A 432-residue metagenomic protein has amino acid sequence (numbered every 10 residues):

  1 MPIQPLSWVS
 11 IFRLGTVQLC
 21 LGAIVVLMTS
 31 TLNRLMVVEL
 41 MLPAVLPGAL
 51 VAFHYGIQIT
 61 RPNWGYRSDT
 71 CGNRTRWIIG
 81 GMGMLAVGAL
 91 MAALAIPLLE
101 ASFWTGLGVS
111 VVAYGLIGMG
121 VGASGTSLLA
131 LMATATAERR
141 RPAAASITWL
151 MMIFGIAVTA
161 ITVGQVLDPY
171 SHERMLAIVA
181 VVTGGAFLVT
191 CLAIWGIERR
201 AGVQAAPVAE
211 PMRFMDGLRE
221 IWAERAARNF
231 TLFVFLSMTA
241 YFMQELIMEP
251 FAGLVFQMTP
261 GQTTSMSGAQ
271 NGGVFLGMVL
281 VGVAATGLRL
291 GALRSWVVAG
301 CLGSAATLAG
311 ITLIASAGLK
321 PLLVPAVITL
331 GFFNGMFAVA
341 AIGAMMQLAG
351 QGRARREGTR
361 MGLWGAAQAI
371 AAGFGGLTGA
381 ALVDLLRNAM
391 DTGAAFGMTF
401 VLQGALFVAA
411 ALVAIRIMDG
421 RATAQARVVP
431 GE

Functional and structural regions predicted by a protein language model:
M1-W8, E198-T231, V255, V428-E432: Juxtamembrane intracellular "pre-TM" segments in multi-pass secondary transporters
S30-V45, L246-T263, D384: Short amphipathic helix-loop junctions that connect adjacent transmembrane helices in Major Facilitator Superfamily/SLC
I57-Q58, P142-L167, W364-T378: Glycine-rich segments within core transmembrane alpha-helices of 12-TM secondary carriers
I59-N73, L167, G277-L293: Helix-to-loop junctions at the C-terminal end of transmembrane segments in multipass secondary transporters
T70-V87, F103, T286-L302: Cytoplasmic membrane-interface "Motif A"-like loop-to-helix N-cap segments of 12-TM Major Facilitator Superfamily
R74-R76, G106, G164-G184, A292-S295 (+1 more regions): A membrane-interface helix-boundary motif in multi-pass transporters
M82-W104, L302-G318: C-terminal ends and interior cores of transmembrane alpha-helices in multi-pass membrane transporters/permeases
R294-A341: C-terminal transmembrane helical hairpin of 12-TM major facilitator-type secondary transporters
